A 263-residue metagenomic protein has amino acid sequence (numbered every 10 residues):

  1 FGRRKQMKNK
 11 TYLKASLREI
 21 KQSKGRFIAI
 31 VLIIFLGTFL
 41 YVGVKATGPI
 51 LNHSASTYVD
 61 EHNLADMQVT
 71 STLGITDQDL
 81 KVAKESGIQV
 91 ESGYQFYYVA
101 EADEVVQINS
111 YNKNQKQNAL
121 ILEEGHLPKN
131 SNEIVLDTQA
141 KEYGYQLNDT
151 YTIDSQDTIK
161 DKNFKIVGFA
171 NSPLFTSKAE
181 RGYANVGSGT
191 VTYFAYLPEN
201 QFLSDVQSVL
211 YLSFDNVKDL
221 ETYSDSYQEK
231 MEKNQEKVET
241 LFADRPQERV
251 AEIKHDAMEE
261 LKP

Functional and structural regions predicted by a protein language model:
G2-R4, K10-I30, I34-P263: Membrane transport/envelope proteins' first extracytoplasmic loop
